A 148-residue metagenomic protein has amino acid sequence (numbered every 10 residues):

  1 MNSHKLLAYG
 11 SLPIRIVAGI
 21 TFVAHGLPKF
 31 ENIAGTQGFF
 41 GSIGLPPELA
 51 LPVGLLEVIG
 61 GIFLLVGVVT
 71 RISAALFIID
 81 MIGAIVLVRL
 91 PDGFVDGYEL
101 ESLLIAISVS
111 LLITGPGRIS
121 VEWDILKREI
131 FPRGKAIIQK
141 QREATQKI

Functional and structural regions predicted by a protein language model:
M1-E31, G38, E48-P52, I59 (+1 more regions): Extended, low-polarity transmembrane helix blocks
G44-P46: Juxtamembrane segments of multi-pass membrane glycosylation machinery that transfer sugars from lipid-linked donors
